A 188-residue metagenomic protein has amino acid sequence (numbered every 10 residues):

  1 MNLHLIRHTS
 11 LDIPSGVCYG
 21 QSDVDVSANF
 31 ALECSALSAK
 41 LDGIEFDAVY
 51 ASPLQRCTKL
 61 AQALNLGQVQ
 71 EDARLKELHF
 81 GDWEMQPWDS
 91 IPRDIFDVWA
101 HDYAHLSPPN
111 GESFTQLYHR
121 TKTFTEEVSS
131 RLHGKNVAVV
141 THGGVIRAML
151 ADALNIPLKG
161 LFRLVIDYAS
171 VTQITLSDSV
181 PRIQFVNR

Functional and structural regions predicted by a protein language model:
L3, K135-T141: Generic beta-sheet signal
L3, R7-L60, N110-T121: Loop-to-helix element that buttresses phosphate recognition and phosphoryl-transfer chemistry
L11, V145-I146: Short active-site segment of divalent metal-dependent hydrolases/proteases that encodes the spacing between
A36-I95: Phosphate-coordination/substrate-recognition cap region in phosphate-metabolizing enzymes
A63, A148, D152: Active-site signature of alpha/beta-hydrolase-fold catalytic machinery across serine- and Asp/Cys-nucleophile hydrolases
D72, L78-S90, S130-K135, A151-R188: Acidic, low-complexity terminal tails and accessory targeting/binding regions of phosphate-metabolizing enzymes
F96-Q116: Short glycine/proline- and acidic residue-enriched helix-loop micro-motifs that form flexible lids or anion-recognition
